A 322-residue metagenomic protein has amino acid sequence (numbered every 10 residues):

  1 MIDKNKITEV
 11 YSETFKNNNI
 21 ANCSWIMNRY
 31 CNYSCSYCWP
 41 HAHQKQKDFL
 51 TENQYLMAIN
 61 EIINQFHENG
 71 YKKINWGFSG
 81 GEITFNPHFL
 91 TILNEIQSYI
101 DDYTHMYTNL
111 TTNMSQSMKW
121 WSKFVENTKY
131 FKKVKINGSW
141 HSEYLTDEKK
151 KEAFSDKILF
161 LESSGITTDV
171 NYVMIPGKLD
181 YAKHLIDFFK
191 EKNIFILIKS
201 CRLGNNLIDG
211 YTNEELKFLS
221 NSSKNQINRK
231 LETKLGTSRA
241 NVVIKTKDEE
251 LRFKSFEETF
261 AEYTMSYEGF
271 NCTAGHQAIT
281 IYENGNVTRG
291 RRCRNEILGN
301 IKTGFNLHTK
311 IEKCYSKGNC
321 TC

Functional and structural regions predicted by a protein language model:
M1-I20, K254, C293-N306: Short, charged low-complexity linear segments at domain edges
T8-M57: Canonical Radical SAM [4Fe-4S] cluster-binding loop centered on the CxxxCxxC motif and its immediate flanking residues
R29, G81-T84: Catalytic nucleophile-elbow at a beta strand-turn-alpha helix junction centered on a G-D-S/GDSL motif, marking
Y30, W39, E61-K73, D248-L251: Glycine-rich short-loop/terminal segments
S34, Q44-K47, F85-P87, M118 (+4 more regions): Short catalytic/ligand-binding loop motif for oxyanion handling, primarily in non-cytosolic enzymes, centered on
L56, N60-G77, N86-F189, F195-L197: Radical SAM/AdoMet-radical enzyme domain recognition
K133, E148-E258: Conserved C-terminal portion of the radical SAM core fold that forms the substrate/S-adenosylmethionine-binding
N206-C322: Accessory C-terminal segments flanking Radical SAM cores
